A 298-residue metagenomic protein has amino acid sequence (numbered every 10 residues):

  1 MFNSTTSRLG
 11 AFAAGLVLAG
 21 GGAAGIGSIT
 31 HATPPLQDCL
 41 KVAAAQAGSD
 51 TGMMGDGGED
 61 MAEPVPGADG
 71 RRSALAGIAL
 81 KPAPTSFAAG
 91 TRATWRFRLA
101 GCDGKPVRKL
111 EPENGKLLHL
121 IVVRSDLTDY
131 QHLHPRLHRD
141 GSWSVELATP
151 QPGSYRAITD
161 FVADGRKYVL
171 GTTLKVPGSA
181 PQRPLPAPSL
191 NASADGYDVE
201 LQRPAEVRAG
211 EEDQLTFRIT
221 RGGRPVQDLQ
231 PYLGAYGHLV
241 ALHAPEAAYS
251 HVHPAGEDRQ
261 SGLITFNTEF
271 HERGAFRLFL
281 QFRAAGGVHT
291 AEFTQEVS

Functional and structural regions predicted by a protein language model:
F2-S298: Intrinsically disordered, low-complexity terminal tails/loops enriched in metal-binding residues
